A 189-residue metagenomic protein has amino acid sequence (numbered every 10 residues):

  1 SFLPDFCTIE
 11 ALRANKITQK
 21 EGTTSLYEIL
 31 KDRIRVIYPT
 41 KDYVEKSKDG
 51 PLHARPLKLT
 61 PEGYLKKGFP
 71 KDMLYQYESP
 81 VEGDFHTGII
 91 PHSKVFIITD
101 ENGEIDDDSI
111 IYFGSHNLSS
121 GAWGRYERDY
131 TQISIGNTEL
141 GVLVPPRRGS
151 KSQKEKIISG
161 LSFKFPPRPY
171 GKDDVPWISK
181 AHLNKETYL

Functional and structural regions predicted by a protein language model:
S1-L189: PLD/PLD-like phosphodiesterase catalytic module centered on the HKD motif
